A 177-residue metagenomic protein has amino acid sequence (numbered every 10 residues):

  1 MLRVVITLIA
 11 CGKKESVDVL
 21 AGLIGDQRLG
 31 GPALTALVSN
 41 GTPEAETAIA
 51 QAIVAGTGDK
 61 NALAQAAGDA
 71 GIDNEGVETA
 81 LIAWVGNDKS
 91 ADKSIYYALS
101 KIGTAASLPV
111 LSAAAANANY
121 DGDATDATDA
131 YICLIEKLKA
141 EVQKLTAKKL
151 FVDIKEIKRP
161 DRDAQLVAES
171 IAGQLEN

Functional and structural regions predicted by a protein language model:
M1-K13, D18-G25, G30-P43, A48-A52 (+7 more regions): Structural detector for internal amphipathic alpha-helices that build alpha-solenoid repeat scaffolds
I53-G56, A147-K148: Short, intrinsically disordered/low-complexity patches at protein termini and at juxtamembrane boundaries
A106-L108: Extended amphipathic alpha-helical interaction segments
A115, L145-I154: HEAT/HEAT-like alpha-solenoid repeats
A118: Short, small-residue-enriched loops and turns at beta-alpha junctions that line or gate enzyme active sites
